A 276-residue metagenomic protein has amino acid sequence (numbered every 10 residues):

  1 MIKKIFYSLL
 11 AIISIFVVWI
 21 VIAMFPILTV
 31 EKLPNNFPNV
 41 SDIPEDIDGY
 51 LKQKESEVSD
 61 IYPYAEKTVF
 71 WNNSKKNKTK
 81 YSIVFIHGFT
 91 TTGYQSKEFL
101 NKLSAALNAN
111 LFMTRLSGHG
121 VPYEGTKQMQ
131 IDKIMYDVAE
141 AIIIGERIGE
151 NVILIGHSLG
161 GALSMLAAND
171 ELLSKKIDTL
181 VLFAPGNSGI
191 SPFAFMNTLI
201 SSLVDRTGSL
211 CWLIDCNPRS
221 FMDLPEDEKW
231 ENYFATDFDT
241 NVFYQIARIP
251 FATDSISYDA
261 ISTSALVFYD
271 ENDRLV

Functional and structural regions predicted by a protein language model:
M1-V17: N-terminal Sec-pathway targeting helices
I15-P34: Membrane-interface motif at the C-terminal end of an N-terminal transmembrane signal
I61-L116: Short, surface-exposed "cap/lid" segments of acyl-processing enzymes
V69-N77, E228-V276: Serine-hydrolase catalytic core
V121-I148: Catalytic nucleophile-loop/oxyanion-hole region of alpha/beta-hydrolase and closely related hydrolase-like folds
I155-S164: Gly/Ala-rich beta-loop-alpha elbow adjacent to hydrolase catalytic centers
V181-P192, C211: Active-site nucleophile loop of the alpha/beta-hydrolase fold
